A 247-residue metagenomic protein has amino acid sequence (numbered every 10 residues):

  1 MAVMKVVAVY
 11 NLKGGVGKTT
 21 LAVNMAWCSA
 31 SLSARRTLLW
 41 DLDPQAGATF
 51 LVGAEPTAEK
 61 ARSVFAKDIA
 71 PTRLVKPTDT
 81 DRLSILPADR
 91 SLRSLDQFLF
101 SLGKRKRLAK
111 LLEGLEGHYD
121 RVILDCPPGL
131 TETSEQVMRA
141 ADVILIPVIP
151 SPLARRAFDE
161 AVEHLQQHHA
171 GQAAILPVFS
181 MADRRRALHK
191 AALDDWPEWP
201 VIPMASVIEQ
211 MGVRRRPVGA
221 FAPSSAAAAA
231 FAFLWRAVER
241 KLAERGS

Functional and structural regions predicted by a protein language model:
M1-S247: P-loop NTP-binding core
